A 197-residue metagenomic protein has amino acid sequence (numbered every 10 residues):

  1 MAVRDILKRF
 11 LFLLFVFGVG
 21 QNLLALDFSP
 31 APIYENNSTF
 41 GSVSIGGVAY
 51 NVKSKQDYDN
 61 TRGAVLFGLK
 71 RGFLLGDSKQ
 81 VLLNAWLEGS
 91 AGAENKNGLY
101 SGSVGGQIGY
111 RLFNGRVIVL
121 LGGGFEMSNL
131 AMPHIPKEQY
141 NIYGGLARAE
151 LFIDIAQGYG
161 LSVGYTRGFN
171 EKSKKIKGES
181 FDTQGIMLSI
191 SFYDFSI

Functional and structural regions predicted by a protein language model:
M1-N37, S196-I197: Cleavable N-terminal export/targeting peptides
P32-Y34, V52-N60, A93-N97, H134-Y140 (+1 more regions): Outer-membrane beta-barrel domain signature
N37-T39, D59-F67, G98-V104, V117 (+3 more regions): Residues that define the transmembrane beta-barrel architecture of outer-membrane proteins
G41-I45, L83-G89, V119-G123, A147-A149 (+2 more regions): Membrane-embedded beta-strand positions of outer-membrane beta-barrel proteins
I45-K53, R71-F73, L87-N95, Y100 (+4 more regions): Transmembrane beta-strands of outer-membrane beta-barrel pores
G68-G72, G105-G109, R148-E150, M187-S191: Outer-membrane beta-barrel architecture
L74-S78, F113-V117, D154-G158, Y193-I197: Outer-membrane beta-barrel channels and translocator barrels
F181-I197: Outer-membrane beta-barrel "beta-signal"
